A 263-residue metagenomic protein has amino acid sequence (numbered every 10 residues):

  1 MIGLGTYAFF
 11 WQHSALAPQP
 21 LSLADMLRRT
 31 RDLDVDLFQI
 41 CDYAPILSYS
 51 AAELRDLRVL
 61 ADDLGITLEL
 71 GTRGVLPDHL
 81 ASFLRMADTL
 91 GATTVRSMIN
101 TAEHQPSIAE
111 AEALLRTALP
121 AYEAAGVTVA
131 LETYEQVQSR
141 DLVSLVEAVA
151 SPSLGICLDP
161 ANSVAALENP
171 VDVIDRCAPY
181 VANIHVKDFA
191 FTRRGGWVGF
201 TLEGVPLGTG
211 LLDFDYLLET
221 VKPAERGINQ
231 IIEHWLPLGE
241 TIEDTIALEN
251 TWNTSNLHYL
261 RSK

Functional and structural regions predicted by a protein language model:
M1-R31, A124, S139-L154, L158 (+1 more regions): Histidine-acidic metal/acid-base catalytic patches
M1-T89, T254-K263: N-terminal pre-domain/capping segments
A8-F10, D42-A44, G74-L76, I99-E103 (+4 more regions): Active-site-proximal loop/turn and secondary-structure-junction residues that shape catalytic pockets, frequently
F10-H13, C41-A44, T67-L70, A102-H104 (+4 more regions): A short, structure-level motif marking secondary-structure boundaries and short turns
L16, I46-L47, T72-R73, I108 (+3 more regions): A generic secondary-structure micro-motif detector that highlights 1-2 residue hydrophobic/ambivalent hotspots embedded
L27-D32, A52-L57, L90-G91, E110-T117 (+2 more regions): Short hydrophobic/aromatic-rich motifs at helix boundaries and adjacent loops
Q39, E69-L70, R96, A130 (+2 more regions): Conserved beta-strand positions in the central sheet of alpha/beta enzyme cores
E53, L60-I156, A165: Active-site acidic/histidine proton-transfer and metal-coordination neighborhood in alpha/beta enzyme cores
